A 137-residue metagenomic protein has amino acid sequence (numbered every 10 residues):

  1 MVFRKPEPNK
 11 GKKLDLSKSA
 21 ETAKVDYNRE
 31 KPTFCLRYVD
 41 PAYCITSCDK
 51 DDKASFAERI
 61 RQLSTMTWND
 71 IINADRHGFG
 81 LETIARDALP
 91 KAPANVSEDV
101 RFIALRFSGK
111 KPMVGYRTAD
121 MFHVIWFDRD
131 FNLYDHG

Functional and structural regions predicted by a protein language model:
M1-G109, M121-G137: Basic, Lys/Arg-enriched alpha-helical interface segments
P112: Short Gly/Pro-enriched loop/turn and capping motifs at secondary-structure junctions
